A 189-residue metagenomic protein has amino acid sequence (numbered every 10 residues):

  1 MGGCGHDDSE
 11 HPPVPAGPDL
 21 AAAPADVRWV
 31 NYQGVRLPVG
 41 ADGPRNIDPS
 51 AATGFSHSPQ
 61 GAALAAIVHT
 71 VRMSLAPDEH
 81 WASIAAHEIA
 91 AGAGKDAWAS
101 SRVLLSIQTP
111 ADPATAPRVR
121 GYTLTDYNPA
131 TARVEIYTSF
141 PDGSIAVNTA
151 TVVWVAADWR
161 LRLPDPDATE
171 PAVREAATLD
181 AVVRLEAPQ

Functional and structural regions predicted by a protein language model:
C4-D7: Bacterial signal peptide processing site
S9-D42: N-terminal low-complexity, Pro/Thr/Ser-rich intrinsically disordered segments that act as propeptides or flexible
V27-W29, V35, V147-A177: Short beta-strand edge/turn micro-motifs at domain boundaries
Q33-L104: Core segments of small alpha/beta cavity-forming domains
A90, G94, S100-P141: Surface-exposed, charged secondary-structure patches
S139-D142, D167-T169: Solvent-exposed loop/turn segments at secondary-structure junctions within structured extracellular/periplasmic domains
E175-Q189: Glycine-rich, aromatic-bearing surface loops/beta-hairpins
